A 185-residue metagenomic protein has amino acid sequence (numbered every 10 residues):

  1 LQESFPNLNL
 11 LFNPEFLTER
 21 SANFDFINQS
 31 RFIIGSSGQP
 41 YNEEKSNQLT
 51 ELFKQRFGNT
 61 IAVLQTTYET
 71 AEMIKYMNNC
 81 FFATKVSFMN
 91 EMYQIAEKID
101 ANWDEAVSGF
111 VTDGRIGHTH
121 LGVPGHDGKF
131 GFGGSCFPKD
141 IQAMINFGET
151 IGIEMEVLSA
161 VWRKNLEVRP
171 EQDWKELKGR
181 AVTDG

Functional and structural regions predicted by a protein language model:
L1-N13, T18-T119, F147-E154, K164: Internal alpha-helical scaffold of NAD(P)-dependent oxidoreductase catalytic cores
E97-G185: NAD(P)-dependent Rossmann-like dehydrogenase/reductase catalytic/cofactor-binding core
